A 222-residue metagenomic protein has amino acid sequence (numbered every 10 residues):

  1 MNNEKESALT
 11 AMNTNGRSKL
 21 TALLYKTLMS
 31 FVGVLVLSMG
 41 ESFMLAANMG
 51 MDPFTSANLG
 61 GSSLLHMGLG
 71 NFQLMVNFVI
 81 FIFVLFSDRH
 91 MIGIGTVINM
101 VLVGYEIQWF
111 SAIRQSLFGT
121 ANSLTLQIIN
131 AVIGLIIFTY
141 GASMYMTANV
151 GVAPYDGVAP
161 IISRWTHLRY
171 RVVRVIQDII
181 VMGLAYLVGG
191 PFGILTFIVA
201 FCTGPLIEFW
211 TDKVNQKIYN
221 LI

Functional and structural regions predicted by a protein language model:
N2-I222: Core subunits and conserved enzymes of cellular information-processing and envelope-translocation systems across
